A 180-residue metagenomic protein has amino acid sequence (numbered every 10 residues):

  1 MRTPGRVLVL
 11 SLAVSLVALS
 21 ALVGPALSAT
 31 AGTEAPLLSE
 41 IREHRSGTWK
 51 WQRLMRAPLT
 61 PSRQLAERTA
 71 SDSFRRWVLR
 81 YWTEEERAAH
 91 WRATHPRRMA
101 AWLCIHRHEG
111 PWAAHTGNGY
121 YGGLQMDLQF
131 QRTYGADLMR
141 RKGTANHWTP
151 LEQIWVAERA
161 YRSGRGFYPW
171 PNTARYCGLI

Functional and structural regions predicted by a protein language model:
M1-A31: Secretory targeting and sorting signals
S20-R107, A174-I180: Intrinsically disordered, low-complexity, Pro/Ser/Thr/Asn/Gly/Ala-rich spacer/linker segments adjacent to signal
T33, G119-L124, L128-T133, M139-I180: Catalytic and binding regions of secreted/periplasmic enzymes and modules that target cell-wall glycans
G110, L138-M139: Structural recognition of short helix-loop-helix hairpins that underlie histone-fold modules
G110-A113, F130-R132: Solvent-exposed loop/turn segments at secondary-structure junctions within structured extracellular/periplasmic domains
H115-G117: Catalytic Zn2+-binding segment of zinc metalloproteases
